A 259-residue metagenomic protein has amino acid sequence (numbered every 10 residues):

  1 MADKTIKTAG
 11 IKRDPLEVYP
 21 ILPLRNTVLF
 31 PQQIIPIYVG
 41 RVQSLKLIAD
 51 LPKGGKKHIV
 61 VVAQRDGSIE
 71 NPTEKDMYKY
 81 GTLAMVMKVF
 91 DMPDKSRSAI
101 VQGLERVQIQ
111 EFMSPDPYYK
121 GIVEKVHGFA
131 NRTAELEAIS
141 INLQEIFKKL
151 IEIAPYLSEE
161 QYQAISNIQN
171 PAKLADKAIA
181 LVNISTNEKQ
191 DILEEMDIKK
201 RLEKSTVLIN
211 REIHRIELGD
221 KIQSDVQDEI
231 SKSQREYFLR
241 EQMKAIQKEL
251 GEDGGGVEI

Functional and structural regions predicted by a protein language model:
M1-I259: N-terminal low-complexity, acidic/polar interaction/targeting segments
